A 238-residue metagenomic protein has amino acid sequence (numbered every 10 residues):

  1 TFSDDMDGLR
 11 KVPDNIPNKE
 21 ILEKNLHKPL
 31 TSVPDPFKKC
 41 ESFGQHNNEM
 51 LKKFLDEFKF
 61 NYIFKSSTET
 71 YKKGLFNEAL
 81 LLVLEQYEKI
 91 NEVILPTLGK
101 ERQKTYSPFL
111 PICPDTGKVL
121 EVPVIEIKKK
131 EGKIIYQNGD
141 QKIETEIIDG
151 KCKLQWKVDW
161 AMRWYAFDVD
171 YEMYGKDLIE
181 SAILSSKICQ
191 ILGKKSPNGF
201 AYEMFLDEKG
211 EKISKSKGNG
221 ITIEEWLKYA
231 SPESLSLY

Functional and structural regions predicted by a protein language model:
T1-N91, S185: N-terminal Rossmann-like or analogous alpha/beta NTP/dinucleotide-binding catalytic cores that position adenine
Q86-E92, P96-Y238: Alpha-helical recognition segments enriched in aromatics with Gly/Pro capping that present substrate-recognition
